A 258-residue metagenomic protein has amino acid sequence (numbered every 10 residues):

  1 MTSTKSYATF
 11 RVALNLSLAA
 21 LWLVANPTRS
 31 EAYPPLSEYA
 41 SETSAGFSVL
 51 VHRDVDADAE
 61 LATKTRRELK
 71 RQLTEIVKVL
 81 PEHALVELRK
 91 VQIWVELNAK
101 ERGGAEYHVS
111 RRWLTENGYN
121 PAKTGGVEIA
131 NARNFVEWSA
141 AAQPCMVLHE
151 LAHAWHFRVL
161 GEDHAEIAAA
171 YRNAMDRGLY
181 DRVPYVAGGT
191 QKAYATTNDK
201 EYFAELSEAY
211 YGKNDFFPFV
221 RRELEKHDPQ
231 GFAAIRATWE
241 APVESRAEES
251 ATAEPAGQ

Functional and structural regions predicted by a protein language model:
M1-F10: N-terminal secretory signal peptides that target proteins for export/translocation
A13-V24: Bacterial N-terminal signal peptides
R29-S41: Short acidic, Pro/Gly- and aromatic-enriched capping/linker segments at domain boundaries
S41-T63, N131: Acidic/histidine-rich, surface-exposed loop or edge segments in extracytoplasmic proteins
H52, R66-D176, F219, F232: Acidic/His-rich structured neighborhood in mature extracellular/periplasmic domains
D58-L69, A140-L148, L160, A193-K200 (+2 more regions): Solvent-exposed, acidic/flexible segments
E116-T124, A132, E137, Y171-A256: Metalloprotease/metallohydrolase-associated module, dominated by Zn2+-dependent proteases
